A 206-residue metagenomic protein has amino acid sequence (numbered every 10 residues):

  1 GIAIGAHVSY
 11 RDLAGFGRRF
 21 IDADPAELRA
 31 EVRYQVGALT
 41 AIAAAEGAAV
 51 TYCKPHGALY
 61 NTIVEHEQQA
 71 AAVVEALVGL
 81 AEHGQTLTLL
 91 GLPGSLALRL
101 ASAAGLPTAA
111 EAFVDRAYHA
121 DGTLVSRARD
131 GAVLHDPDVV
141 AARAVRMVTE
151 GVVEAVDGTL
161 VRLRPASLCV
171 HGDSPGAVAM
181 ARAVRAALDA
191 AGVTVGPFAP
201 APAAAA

Functional and structural regions predicted by a protein language model:
G1-I4, A44-T51, H83-L87, L106 (+1 more regions): Short, well-ordered coil/turn segments that N-cap beta-strands
H7, C53, V170: Conserved, mostly hydrophobic/aromatic
L13-P55, T62: Glycine/small-residue-rich loop that forms an oxyanion/phosphate-binding "nest" at active or ligand-binding sites
A14-R29, I63-H66, Q85, T123-H135: Glycine-rich tight-turn/loop motif centered on a GG-T
T62-E65, V78-P93: Catalytic beta/alpha-barrel core
H66-V74: Charged helix-capping and loop-helix junction motifs
L87, A181-A206: C-terminal domain-boundary segment and adjacent tail
G94-V152: Active-site rim beta-loop-alpha module in soluble metabolic enzymes
